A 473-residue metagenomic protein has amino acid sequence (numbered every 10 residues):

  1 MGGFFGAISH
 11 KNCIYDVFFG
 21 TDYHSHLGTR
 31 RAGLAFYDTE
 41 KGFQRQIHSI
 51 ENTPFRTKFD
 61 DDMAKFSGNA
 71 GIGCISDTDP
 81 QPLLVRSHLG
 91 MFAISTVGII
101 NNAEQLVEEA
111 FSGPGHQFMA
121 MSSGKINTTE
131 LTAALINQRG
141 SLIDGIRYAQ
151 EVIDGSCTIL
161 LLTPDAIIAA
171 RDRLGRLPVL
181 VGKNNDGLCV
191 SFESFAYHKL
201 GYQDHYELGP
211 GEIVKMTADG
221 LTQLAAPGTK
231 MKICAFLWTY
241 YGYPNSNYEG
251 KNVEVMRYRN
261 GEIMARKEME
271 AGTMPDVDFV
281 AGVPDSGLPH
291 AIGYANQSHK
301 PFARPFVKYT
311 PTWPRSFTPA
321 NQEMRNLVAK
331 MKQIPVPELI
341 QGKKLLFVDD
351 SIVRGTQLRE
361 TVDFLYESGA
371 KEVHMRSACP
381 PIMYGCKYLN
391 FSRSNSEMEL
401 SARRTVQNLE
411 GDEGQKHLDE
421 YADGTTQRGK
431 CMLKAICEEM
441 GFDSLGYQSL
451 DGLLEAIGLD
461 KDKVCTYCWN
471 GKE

Functional and structural regions predicted by a protein language model:
M1-G209, K215-D278, V283, E372: Conserved short alpha-helical segments that host acidic/polar catalytic motifs at enzyme active sites
N12, N102, R176-L177, Y197-K199 (+6 more regions): Flexible loop/turn segments at secondary-structure boundaries
S122-A133, F302-R315, L409-G414, S444-E455: A conserved beta-strand->alpha-helix junction
D165-A166, G201-E207, V362-E473: PRPP-dependent phosphoribosyltransferase catalytic core
R171, F192, A218, G282-D285 (+7 more regions): Active-site proximal loops enriched in glycine and acidic residues that flank catalytic Cys/His/Asp and coordinate
A196, Q203, L208-E212, R266-T273 (+3 more regions): Phosphate/diphosphate-binding loops
E270, P275-W313: Long, K/E/R/D-enriched contiguous segments that form extended
N296-K344, M383-N395: Short, glycine/charge-rich flexible loops or terminal/linker lids adjacent to PRPP-binding catalytic cores
